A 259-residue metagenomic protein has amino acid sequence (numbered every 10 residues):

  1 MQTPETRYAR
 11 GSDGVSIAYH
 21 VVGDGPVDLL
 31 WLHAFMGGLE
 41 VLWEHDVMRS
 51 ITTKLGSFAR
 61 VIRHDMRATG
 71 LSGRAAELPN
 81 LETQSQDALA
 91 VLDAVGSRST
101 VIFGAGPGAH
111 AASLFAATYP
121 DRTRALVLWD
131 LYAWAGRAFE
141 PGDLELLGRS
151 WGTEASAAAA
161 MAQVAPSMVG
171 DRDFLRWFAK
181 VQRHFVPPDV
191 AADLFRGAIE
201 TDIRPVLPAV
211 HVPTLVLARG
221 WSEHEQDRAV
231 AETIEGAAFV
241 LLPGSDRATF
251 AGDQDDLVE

Functional and structural regions predicted by a protein language model:
M1-E259: Ligand-binding pocket scaffold of soluble enzyme catalytic domains
